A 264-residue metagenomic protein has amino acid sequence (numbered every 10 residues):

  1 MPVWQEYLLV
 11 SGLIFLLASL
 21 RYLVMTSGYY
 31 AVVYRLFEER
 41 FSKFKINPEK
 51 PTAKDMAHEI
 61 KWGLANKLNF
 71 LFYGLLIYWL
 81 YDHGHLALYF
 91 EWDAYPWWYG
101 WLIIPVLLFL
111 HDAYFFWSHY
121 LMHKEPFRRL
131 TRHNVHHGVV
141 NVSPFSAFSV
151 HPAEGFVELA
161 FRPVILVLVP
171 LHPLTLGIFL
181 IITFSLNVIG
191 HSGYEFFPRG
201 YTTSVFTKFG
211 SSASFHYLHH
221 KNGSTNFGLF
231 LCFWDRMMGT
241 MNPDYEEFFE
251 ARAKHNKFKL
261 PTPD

Functional and structural regions predicted by a protein language model:
M1-T26, Y34-A53, E125-D264: Cytosolic/stromal cytosol-facing helical appendages immediately following the last transmembrane segment
G12-L16, L64, W101, P105-V106 (+2 more regions): Hydrophobic alpha-helical transmembrane segments of multi-pass membrane proteins
M25, Y29-V33, Y73-G74, F115 (+1 more regions): Alpha-helical transmembrane segments and their lipid-water interface positions in multi-pass membrane proteins
E39-N47, I77-L88, H123-K124: Membrane-helix interface/capping segments
T52-F70: Interfacial helix-start motif at the membrane-water boundary
A65-Y73, I77, Y81-D82, V150-L166: Core segments of transmembrane alpha-helices that mediate helix-helix packing or line hydrophobic substrate/ligand
F72-L110: Juxtamembrane helix-loop-helix connectors linking adjacent transmembrane helices in multi-pass membrane enzymes
L108-K124: Internal active-site segments that recognize and position negatively charged phosphoryl groups and nucleotide moieties
